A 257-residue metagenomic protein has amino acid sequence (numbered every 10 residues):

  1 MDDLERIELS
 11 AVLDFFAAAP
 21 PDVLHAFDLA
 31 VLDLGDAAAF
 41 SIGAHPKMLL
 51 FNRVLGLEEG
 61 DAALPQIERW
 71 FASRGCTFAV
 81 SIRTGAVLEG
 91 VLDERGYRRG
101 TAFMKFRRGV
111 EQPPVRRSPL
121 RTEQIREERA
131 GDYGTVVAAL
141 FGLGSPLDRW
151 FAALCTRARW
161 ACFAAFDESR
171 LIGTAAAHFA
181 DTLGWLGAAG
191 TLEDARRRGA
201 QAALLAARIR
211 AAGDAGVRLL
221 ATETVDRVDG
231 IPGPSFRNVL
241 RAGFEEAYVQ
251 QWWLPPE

Functional and structural regions predicted by a protein language model:
M1-A18, L55-E58, F103, Q112-W150 (+1 more regions): Short amphipathic alpha-helix that is part of the acyltransferase structural core
M1-A72: N-terminal charged segments
V23-D33, G75-T77, G100-A102, L154-A164 (+2 more regions): A short helix-loop-beta-strand connector motif used in the catalytic cores of GNAT acetyltransferases and, in some
H45-E58, T182-E193, W252: Conserved acetyl-CoA binding element of GNAT-fold acetyltransferases
L57-R121, R126-E128, T222-E223, V228 (+2 more regions): Acyl-donor-binding surface of acyltransferase catalytic domains
G60-E68, A188-T191, R197-D214, R237 (+1 more regions): Conserved acetyl-CoA-binding loop-helix of GNAT-fold acetyltransferases
L143-D194: A conserved beta-strand-loop-helix scaffold within acyl/acetyltransferase catalytic domains
